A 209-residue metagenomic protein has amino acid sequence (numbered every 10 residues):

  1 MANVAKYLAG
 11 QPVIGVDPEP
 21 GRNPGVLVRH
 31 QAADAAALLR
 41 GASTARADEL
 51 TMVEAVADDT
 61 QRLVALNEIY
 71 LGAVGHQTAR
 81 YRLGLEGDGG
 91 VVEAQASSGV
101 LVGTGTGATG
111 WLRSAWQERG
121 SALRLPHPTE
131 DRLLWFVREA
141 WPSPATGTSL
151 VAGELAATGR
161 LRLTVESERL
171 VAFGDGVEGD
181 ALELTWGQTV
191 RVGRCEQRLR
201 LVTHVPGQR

Functional and structural regions predicted by a protein language model:
M1-G10, L112-Q117: Short Gly/Thr/Asp-enriched flexible loops that form oxyanion-binding sites at enzyme active sites
A2-L8, D17, E93-S98: Solvent-exposed, charged interface segments at domain starts and junctions
Y7-L27: Short, acidic/small-residue loops that bind anionic groups at enzyme active sites
G21-G99, T109-R209: Catalytic phosphate-donor-binding core of small-molecule kinases
G103-T106: Conserved binding/recognition cores within well-folded domains
